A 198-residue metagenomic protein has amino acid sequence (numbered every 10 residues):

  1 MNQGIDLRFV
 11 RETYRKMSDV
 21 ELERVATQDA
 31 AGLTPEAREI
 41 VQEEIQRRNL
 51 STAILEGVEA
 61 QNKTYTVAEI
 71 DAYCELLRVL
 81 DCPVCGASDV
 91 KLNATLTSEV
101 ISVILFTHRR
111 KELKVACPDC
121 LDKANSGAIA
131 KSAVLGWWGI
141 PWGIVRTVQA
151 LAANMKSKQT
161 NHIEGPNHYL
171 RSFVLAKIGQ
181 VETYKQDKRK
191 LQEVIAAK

Functional and structural regions predicted by a protein language model:
M1-K198: A composition-biased, non-transmembrane "mature-region" signal
